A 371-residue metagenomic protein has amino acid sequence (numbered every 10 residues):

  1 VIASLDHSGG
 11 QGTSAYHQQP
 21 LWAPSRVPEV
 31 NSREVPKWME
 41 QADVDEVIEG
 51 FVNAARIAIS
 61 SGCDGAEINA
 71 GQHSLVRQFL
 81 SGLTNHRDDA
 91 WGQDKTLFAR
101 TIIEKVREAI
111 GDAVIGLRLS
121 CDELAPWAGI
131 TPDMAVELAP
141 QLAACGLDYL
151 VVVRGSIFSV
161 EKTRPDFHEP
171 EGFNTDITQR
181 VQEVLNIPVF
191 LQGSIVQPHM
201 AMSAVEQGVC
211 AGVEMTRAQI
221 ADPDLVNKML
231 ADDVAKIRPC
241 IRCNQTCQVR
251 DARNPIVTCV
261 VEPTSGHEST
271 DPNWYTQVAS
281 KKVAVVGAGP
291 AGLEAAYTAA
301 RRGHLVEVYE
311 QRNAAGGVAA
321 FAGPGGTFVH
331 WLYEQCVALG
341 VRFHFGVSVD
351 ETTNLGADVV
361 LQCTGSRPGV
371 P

Functional and structural regions predicted by a protein language model:
V1-V286, P290, E294-R301, R367-P371: Flavin-dependent oxidoreductase catalytic cores
V189, V306, F343-F345: Generic structural signal for residues in well-ordered beta-strands
M202-V213, I220, A314, A320 (+3 more regions): C-terminal structured "cap/appendage" subdomains that terminate the fold
V209, Y309-E310, D358: Exposed boundary/loop context
C243-D251, L339-P371: FAD-binding core/adjacent interface of flavoenzyme oxidoreductases
V261-T264, E334, F343: A broadly tuned "polar low-complexity/structure-edge" signature
V285-L339: Beta1-alpha1 glycine-rich phosphate/pyrophosphate-binding loop at the start of Rossmann-like nucleotide-binding domains
